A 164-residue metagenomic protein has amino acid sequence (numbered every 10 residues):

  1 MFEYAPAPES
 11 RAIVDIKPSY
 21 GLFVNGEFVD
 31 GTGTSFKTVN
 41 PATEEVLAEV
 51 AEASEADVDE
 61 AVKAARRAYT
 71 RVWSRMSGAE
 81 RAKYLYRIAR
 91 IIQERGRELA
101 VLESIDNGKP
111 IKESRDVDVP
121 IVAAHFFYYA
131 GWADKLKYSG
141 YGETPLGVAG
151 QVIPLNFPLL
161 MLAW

Functional and structural regions predicted by a protein language model:
M1-T43, Y129: Hydrophobic face of amphipathic alpha-helices that form TPR/SEL1-like repeat modules and related alpha-solenoid
K17, G31-G33, I121, Y141-T144 (+1 more regions): A generic fold-level signal
L22, S104, F127, E143-L146: Short glycine- and Lys/Arg-enriched binding-loop motifs that mark or flank ligand-binding interfaces
E27-V29, S54, N156: Short, glycine-/Ser/Thr-/acidic-enriched flexible segments
T38-V39, E55-V58, L159: A short local loop/turn or secondary-structure capping micro-motif enriched for an aromatic residue
N40, E52, E143: Conserved strand-loop elements at the edges of beta-sheets that form or border functional pockets
E45-L136: Glycine-rich loop-to-alpha-helix module at the N-terminal edge of alpha/beta enzyme cores
G131-W164: Conserved small-residue-rich beta-alpha loop and adjacent elements that most often cradle the phosphate/pyrophosphate
